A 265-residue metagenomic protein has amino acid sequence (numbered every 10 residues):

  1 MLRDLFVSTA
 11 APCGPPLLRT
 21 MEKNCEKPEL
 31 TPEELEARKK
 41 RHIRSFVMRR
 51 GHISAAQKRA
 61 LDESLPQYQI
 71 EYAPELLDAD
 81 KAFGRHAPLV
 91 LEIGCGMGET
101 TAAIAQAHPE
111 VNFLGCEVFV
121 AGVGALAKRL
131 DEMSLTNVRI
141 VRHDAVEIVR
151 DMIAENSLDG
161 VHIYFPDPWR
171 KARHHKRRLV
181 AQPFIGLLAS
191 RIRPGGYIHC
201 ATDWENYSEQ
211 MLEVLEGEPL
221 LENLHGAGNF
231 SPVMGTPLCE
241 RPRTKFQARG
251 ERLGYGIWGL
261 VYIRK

Functional and structural regions predicted by a protein language model:
M21-L91, E99-Q106: S-adenosyl-L-methionine
P88-E147: SAM cofactor-binding core of SAM-dependent methyltransferases, primarily the Rossmann-like beta-alpha-beta module
D151-G160: A short acidic, Gly/Pro-enriched loop at the edge of an enzyme's catalytic core that lines a small-molecule cofactor
V161, L188-A189, M211: Class I S-adenosylmethionine-dependent transferase superfamily signal
H174, T202-G217: Conserved class I S-adenosyl-L-methionine
V180-P194: A short glycine-rich, Lys/Arg-flanked "PGG" loop and its adjoining helix->strand segment in the class I
P194-T202: Conserved beta-strand signature within the Rossmann-like core of class I S-adenosyl-L-methionine
E213, G217-K265: Class I S-adenosyl-L-methionine
